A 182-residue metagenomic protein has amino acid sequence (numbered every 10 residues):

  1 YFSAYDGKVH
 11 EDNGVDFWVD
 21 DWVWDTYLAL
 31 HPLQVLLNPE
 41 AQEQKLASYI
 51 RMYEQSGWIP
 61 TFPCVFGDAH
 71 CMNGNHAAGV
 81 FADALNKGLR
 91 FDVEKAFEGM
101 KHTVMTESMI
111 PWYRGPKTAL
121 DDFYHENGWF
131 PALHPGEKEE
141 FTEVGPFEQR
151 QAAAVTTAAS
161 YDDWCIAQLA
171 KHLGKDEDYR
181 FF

Functional and structural regions predicted by a protein language model:
Y1, D122, W129, R180-F181: Intrinsic disorder/low-structure terminal segments
Y1-D16: Conserved oxyanion/phosphate-binding beta-strand-loop segments in alpha/beta enzyme cores
V19-A170: Aromatic-rich carbohydrate-recognition surfaces in CAZymes
A41, E177-F181: Alpha-helical positions within canonical tetratricopeptide repeat
